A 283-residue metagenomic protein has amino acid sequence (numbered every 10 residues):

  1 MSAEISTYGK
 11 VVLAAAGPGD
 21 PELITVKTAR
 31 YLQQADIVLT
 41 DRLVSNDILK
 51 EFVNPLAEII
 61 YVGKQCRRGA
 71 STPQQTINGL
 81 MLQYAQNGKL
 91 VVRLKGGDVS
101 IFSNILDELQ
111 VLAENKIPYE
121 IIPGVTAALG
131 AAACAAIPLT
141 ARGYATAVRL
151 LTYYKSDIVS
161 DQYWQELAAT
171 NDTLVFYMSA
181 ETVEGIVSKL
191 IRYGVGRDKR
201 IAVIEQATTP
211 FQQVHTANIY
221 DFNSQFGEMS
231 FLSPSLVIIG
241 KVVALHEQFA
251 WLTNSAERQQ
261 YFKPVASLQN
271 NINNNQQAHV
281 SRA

Functional and structural regions predicted by a protein language model:
M1-P21, V26-I122, S235, R282: Class I S-adenosyl-L-methionine
S2-A3, G9-V11, Q86-V91, N104 (+1 more regions): A contiguous loop/helix-start segment that scaffolds small-molecule binding in enzyme catalytic cores
L23, K27, Q33, L43 (+10 more regions): Conserved active-site and cofactor/substrate-binding residues in soluble primary-metabolism enzymes
N46-D47, C66-R68, T126-G130, A147-L150 (+2 more regions): Short gly/pro/ser/thr-enriched loop/turn and capping motifs at secondary-structure boundaries
L56-I59, G79, Q110, I137-R142 (+2 more regions): Short, hinge-like loop/turn segments at secondary-structure boundaries
R67-P73, R142-I158, G227-P234: Short, basic, helix/turn surface patches
G96-T170, Q213-A217, Q277-R282: Class I SAM-dependent methyltransferase SAM-binding "motif I" and its flanking Rossmann-like core
